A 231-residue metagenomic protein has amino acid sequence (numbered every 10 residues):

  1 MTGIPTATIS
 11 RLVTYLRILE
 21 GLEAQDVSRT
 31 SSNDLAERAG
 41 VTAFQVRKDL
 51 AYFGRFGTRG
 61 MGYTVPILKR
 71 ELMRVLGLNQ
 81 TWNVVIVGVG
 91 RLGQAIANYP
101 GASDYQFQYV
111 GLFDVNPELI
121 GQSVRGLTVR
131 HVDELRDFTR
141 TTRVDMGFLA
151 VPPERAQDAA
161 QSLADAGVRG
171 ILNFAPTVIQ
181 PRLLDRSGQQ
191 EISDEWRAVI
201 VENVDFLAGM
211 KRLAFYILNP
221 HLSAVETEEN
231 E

Functional and structural regions predicted by a protein language model:
M1-S28: Extreme N-terminal segment that seeds HTH/winged-HTH DNA-binding domains in transcriptional regulators
Y15-E23, L127-N230: Phosphate-bearing ligand-interacting subdomains that bind or position ATP/ADP/UDP/GDP/NAD(P) or nucleotide-linked
R29, N33, R38-V84: HTH-adjacent hinge/linker in prokaryotic transcriptional regulators
V89: Glycine-rich Rossmann-fold phosphate-binding loop(s) that bind the pyrophosphate of adenine dinucleotide cofactors
L92: Hydrophobic/small residue at the entry helix of a nucleotide-binding pocket
G101: Basic, low-complexity intrinsically disordered segments
D104-R125: NAD(P)-binding Rossmann-fold cofactor-contacting core
